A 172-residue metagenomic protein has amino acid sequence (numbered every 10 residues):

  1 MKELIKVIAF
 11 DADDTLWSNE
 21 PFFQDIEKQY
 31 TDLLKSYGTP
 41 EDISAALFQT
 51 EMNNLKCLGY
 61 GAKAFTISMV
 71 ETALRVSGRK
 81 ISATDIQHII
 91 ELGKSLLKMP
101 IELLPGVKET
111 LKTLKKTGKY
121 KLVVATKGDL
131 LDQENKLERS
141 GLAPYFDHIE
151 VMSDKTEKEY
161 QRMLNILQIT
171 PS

Functional and structural regions predicted by a protein language model:
M1-A46: Active-site neighborhood of HAD-like aspartate-dependent phosphohydrolases
K2-E3, T117-Y120, L167-P171: Glycine-rich phosphate-binding loop signature in dinucleotide/nucleotide-binding domains
D13, D147-H148: Receiver (REC) domain switch/active-site residues of two-component response regulators
F23-T31, T66, V70, L130: An amphipathic alpha-helix signature
F48-S95: A metal-dependent, Asp-based hydrolase signature
T84-L92, L96-L103, V107-S140, E150-D154: Substrate-recognition element of Asp-dependent hydrolases with the DxDx(T/V) motif
T156-S172: Conserved Lys-Pro-Asp/Glu-containing loop-to-beta segment of HAD-superfamily phosphomonoesterases, centered on
